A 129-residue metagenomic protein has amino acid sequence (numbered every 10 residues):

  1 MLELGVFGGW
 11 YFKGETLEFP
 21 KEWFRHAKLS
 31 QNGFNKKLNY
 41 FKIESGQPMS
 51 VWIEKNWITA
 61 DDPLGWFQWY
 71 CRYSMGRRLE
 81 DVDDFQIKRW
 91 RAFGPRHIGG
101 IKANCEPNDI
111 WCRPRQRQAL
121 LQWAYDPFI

Functional and structural regions predicted by a protein language model:
M1-D61, G65, R77, R96-A119 (+1 more regions): Compositionally biased, intrinsically disordered low-complexity regions enriched for acidic
Y73-I98: Short linear, low-complexity motifs centered on an aromatic residue
